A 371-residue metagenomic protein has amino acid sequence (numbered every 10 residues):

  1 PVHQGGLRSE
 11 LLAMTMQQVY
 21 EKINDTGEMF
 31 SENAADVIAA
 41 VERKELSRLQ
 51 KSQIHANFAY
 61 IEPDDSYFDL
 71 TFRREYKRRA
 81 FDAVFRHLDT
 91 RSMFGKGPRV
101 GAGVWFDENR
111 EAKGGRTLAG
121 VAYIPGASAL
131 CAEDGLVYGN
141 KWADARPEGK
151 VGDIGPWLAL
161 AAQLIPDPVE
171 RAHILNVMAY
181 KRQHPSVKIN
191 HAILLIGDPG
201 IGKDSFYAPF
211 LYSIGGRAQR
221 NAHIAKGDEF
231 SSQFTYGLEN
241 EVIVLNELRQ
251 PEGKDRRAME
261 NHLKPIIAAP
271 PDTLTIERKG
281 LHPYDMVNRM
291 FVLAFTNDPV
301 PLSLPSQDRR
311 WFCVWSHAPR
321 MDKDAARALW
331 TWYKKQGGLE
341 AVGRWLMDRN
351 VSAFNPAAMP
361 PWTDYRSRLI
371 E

Functional and structural regions predicted by a protein language model:
V2-E170, S186, T235-L238, V300 (+3 more regions): N-terminal nucleic-acid engagement/recognition segments and initiation subdomains in replication, restriction
A127-L248, M259-E260, F312-W315, L346: P-loop NTPase catalytic core of nucleic-acid-dependent motor ATPases
G215, A258-Y284: Conserved catalytic/switch belt of AAA+ P-loop NTPases
S232-L238, I276-F295: AAA+/SF3 P-loop NTPase mechanochemical coupling elements
E241-A268, P301-Q307: Conserved AAA+/SF3 P-loop NTPase catalytic/coupling segment centered on the Walker-B
R249-Q250, N297-P301, H317-D322: Conserved nucleotide-binding/hydrolysis micro-motifs of P-loop NTPases
K264-P271, V300, A318, L346: Signature of the SF2 helicase/ATPase Hel1-core->accessory helical subdomain module
D285-M290, L304-E371: Phosphate-sensing "switch" segment of ASCE/P-loop ATPases
